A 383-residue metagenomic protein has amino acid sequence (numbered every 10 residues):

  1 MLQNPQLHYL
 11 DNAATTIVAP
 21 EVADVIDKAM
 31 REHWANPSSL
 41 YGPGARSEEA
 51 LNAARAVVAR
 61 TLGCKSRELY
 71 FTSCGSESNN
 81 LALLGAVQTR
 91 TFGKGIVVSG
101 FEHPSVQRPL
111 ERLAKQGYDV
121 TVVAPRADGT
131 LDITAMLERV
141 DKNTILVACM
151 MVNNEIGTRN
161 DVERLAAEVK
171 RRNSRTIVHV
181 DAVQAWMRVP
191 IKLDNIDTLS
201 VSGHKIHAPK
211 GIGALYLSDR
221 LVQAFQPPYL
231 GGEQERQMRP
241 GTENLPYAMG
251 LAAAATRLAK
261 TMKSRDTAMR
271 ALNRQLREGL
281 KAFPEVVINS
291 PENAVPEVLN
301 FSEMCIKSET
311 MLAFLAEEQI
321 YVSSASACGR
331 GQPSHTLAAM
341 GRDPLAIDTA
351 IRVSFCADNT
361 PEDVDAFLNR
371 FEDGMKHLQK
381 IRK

Functional and structural regions predicted by a protein language model:
M1-K383: Pyridoxal 5′-phosphate
